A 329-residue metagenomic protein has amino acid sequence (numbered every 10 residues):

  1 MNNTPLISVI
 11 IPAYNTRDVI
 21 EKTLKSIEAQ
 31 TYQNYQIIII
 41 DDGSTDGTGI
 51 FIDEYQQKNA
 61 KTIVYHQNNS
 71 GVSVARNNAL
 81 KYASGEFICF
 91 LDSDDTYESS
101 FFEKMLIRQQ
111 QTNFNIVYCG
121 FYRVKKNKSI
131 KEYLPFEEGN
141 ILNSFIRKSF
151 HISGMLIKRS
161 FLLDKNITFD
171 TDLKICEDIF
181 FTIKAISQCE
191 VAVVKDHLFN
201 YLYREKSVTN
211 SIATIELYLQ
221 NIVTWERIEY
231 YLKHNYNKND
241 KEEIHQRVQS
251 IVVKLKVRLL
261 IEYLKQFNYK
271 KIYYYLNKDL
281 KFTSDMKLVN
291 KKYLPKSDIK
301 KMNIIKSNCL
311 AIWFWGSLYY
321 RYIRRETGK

Functional and structural regions predicted by a protein language model:
M1-E226: Nucleotide-sugar donor-binding/catalytic module of glycosyltransferases that assemble extracellular/cell-envelope
E21, L80, N127, L163 (+4 more regions): General helical structural elements
M155-I157, F161-L163, A213-E216, L232-I244 (+1 more regions): Noncatalytic linker/hinge segments flanking ATPase motor cores
L156-I157, I251-V252, K256: Solvent-exposed aromatic/hydrophobic patches embedded in short alpha-helical segments
F199-R204, S211-N239, L255-T283: Catalytic core of nucleotide-sugar-dependent glycosyltransferases
E242-S250, Y273-Y274: Short, charged, amphipathic alpha-helical segments
L264-K329: Membrane-interface aromatic/basic loop that binds lipid-linked glycans or pyrophosphate carriers, typified by
